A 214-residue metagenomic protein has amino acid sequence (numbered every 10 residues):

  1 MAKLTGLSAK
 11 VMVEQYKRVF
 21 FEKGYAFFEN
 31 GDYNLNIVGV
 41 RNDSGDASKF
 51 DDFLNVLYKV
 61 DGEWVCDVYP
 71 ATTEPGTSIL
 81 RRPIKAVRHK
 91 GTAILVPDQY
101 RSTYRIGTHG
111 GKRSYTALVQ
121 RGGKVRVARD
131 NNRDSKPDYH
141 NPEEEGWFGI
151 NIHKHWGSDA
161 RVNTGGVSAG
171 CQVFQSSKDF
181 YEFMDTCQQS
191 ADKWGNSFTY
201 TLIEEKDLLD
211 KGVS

Functional and structural regions predicted by a protein language model:
M1-G165, D179-Q188, W194-F198, E205-D207 (+1 more regions): Cell wall/extracellular polymer interaction/catalysis modules
F174-Q175: A conserved hydrophobic position in a structured secondary element of the catalytic/binding core that shapes
